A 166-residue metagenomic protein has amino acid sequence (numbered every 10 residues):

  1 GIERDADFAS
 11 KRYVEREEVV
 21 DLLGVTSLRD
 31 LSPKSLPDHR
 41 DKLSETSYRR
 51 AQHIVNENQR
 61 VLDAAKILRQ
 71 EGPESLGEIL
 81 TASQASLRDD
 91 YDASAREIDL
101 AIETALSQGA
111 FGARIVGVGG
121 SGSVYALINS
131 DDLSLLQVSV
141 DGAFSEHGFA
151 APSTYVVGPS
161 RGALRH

Functional and structural regions predicted by a protein language model:
G1-G112, L127-H166: C-terminal nucleotide
R114-S123: Conserved phosphate/anionic-ligand binding catalytic regions in large, soluble enzymes, centered on
